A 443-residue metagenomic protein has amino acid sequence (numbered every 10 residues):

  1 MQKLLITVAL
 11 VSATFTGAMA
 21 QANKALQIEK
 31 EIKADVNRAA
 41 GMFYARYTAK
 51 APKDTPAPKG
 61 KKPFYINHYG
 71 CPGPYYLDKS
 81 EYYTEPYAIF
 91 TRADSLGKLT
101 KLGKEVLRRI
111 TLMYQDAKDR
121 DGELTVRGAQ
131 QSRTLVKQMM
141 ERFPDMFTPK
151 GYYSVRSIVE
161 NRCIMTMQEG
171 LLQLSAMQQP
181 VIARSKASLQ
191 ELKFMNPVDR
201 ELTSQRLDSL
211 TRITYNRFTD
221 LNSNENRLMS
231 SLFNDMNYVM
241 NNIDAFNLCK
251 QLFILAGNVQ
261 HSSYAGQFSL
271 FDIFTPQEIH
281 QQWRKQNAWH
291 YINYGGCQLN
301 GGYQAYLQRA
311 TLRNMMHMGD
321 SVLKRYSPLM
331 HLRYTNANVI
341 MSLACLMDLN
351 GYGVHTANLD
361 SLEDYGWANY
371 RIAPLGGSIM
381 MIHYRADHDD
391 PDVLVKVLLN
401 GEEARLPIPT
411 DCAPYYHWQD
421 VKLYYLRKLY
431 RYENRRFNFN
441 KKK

Functional and structural regions predicted by a protein language model:
M1-K24: Bacterial Sec-dependent N-terminal signal peptides
Q21-Y153, I158-H331, T335-K443: Signature for phosphate-centric chemistry
